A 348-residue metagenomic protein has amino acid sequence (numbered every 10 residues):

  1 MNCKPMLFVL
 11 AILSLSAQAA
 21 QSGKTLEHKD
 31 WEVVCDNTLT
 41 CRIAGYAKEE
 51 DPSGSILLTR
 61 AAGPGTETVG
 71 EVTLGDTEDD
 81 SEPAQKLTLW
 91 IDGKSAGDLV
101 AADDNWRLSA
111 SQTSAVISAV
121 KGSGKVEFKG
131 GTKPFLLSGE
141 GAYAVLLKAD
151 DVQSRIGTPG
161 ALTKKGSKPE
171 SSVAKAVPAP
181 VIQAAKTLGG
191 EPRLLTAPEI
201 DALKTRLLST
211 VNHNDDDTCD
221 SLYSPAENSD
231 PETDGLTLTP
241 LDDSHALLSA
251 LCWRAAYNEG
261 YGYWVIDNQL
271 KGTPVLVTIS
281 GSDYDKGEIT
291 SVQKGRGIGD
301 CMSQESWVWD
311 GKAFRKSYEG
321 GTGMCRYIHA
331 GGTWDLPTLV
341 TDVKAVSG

Functional and structural regions predicted by a protein language model:
M1-P5: Positively charged n-region of N-terminal signal peptides that target proteins for export
M6-S16: Bacterial N-terminal signal peptides
A19-Y223, G235-L238, D242-H245, A256 (+1 more regions): A generic "folded-domain core" signal
D201-P225, T322-V343: Surface-exposed loop and turn segments in beta-propeller and other repeat-based domains that flank or scaffold
T210-P225, G262-L276, V308-Y318: Surface-exposed loop/turn elements that mediate protein-protein interactions on large endomembrane-trafficking
L241-L251, K286-Q293: Acidic/hydrophobic-patterned starts of short beta strands in beta-sheet-rich repeat architectures
A256-W264, G299-E305: Structural motif
P274-G348: Short aromatic loop motif centered on NTY/YTY
